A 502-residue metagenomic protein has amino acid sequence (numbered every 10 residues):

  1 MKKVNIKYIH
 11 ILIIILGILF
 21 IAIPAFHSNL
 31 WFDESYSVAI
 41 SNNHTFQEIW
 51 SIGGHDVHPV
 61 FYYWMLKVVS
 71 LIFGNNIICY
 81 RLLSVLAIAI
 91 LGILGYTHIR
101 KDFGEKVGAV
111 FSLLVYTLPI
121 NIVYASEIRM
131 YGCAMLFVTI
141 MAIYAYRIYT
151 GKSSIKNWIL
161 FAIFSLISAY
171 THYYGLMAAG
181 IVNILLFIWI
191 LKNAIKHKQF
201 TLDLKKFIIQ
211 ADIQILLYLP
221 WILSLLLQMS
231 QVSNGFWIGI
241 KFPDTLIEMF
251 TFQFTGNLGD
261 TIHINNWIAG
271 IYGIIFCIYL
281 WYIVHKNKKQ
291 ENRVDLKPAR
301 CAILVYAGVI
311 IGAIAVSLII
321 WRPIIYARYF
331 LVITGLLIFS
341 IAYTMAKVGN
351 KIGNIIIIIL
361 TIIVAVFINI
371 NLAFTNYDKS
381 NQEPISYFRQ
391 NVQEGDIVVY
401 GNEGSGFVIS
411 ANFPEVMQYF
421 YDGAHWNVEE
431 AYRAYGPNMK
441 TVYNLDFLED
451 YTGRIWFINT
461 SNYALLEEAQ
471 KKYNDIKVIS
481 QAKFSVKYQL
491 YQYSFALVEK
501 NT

Functional and structural regions predicted by a protein language model:
M1-V4: Short, Lys/Arg-rich, polar N-terminal cytosolic tail immediately upstream of the first transmembrane signal-anchor
Y8-K500: Membrane-proximal helix-loop-helix interfaces that form the catalytic/acceptor-binding platform of multi-pass membrane
